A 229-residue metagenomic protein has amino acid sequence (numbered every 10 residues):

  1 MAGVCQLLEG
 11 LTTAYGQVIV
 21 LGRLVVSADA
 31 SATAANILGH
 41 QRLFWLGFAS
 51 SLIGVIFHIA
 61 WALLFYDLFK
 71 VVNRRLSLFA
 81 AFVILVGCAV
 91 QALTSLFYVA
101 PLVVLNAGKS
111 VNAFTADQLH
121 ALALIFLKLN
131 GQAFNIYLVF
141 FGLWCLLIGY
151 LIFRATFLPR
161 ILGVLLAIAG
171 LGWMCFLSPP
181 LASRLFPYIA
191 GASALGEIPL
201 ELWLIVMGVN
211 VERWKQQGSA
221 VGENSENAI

Functional and structural regions predicted by a protein language model:
M1-I229: Hydrophobic, aromatic-enriched alpha-helical segments typical of multi-pass transmembrane helices
